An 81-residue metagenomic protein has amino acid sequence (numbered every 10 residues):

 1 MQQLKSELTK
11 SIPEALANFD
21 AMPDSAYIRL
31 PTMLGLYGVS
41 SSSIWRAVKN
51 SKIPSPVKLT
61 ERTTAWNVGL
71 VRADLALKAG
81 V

Functional and structural regions predicted by a protein language model:
M1-L4: N-terminal leader and targeting sequences that precede the mature domain
S6, K10-N50, G69-G80: Polyanion-binding surface elements
N50-V57: Short, solvent-exposed alpha-helical "recognition" segments
T63-N67: Minor-groove-contacting beta-hairpin "wing" of winged helix-turn-helix DNA-binding domains
